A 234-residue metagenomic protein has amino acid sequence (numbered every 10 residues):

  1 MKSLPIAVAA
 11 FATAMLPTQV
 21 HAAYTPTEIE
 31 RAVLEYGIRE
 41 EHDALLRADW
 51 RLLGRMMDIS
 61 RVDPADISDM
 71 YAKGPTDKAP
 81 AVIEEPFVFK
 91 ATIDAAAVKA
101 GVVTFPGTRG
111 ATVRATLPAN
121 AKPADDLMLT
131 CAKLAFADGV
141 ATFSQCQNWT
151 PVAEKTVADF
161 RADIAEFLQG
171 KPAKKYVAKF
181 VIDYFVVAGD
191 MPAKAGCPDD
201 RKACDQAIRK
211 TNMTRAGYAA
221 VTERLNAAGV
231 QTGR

Functional and structural regions predicted by a protein language model:
M1-V8: Bacterial N-terminal signal peptides that target proteins for export
L16-A22: Sec/Tat signal peptide C-region and signal peptidase I cleavage site
A23-R234: OB-fold and OB-like single-stranded nucleic-acid-recognition modules and their adjacent interaction interfaces
